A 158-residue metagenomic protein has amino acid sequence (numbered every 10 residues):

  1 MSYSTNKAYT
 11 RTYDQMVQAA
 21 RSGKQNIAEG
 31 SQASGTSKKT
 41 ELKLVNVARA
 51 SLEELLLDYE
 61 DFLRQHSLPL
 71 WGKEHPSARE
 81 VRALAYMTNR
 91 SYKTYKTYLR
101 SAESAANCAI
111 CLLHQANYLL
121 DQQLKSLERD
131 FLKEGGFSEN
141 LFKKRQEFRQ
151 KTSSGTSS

Functional and structural regions predicted by a protein language model:
M1-S158: Amphipathic alpha-helical assembly/interaction segments
